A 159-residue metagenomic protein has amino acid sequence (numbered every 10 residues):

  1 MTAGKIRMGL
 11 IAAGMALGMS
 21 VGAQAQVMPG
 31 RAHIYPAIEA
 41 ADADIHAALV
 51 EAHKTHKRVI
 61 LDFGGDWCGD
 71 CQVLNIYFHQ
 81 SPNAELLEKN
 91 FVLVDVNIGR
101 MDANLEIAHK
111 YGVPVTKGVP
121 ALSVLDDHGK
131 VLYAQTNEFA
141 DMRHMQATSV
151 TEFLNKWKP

Functional and structural regions predicted by a protein language model:
M1-I11: Bacterial N-terminal signal peptides that target proteins for export
G9-S20: Bacterial N-terminal signal peptides
Q26-T55: N-terminal leader/targeting and pre-domain segments
T55-C68: Short active-site neighborhood of thiol/selenol oxidoreductases, capturing the structured segment around
C68-Q72, L122: The canonical Cys-X-X-Cys-His
C71-L86: Typically the conserved alpha-helix immediately C-terminal to a functionally engaged Cys/Sec in thioredoxin-like
N83-L105: Thiol-based oxidoreductase modules, predominantly thioredoxin-like and allied folds used for disulfide exchange
K117-P159: Non-catalytic, surface beta->alpha helical segment in thiol-disulfide oxidoreductase systems
